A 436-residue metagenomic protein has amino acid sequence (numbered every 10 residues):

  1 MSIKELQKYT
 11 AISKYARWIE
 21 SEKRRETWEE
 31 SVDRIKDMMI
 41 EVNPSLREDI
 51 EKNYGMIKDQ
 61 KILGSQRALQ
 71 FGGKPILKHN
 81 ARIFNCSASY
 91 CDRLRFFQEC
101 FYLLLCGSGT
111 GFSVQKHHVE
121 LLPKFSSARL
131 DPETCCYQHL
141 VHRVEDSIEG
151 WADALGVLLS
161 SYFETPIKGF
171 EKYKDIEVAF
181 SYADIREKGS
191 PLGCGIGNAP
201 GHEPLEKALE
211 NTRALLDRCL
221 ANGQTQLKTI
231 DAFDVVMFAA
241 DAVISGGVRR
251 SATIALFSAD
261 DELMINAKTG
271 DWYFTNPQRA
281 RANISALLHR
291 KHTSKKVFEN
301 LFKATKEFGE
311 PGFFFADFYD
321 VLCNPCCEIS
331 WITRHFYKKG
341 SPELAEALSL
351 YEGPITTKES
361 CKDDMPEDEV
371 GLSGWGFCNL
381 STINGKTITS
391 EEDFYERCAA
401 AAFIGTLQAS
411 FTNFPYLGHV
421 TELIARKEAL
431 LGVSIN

Functional and structural regions predicted by a protein language model:
M1-N436: Extended catalytic cores of very large enzyme megasubunits
